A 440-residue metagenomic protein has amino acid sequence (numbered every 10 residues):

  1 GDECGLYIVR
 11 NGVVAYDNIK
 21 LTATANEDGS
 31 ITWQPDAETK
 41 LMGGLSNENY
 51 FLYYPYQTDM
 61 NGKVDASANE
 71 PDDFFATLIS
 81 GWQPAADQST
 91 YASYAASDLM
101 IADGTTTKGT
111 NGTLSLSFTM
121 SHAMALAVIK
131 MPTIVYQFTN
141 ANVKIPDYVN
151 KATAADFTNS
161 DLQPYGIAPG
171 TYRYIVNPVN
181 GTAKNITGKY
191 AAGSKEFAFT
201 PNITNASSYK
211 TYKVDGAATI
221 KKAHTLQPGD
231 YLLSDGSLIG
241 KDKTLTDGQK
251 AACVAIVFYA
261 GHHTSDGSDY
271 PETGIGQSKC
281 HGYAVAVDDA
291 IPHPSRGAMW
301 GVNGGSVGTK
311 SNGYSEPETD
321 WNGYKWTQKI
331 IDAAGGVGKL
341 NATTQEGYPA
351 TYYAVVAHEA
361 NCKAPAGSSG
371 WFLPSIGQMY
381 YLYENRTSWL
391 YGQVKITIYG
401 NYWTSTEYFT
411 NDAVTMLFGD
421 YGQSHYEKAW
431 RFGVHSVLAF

Functional and structural regions predicted by a protein language model:
G1-L126, K130-I134, P178, K210-V214: Short, low-hydrophobicity acidic/polar segments
Y7-V14, P146-A152, A191-G193: Change "in extracellular beta-sheet-rich domains … of secreted and cell-surface proteins" to "in beta-sheet-rich domains
V14-S30, K151-I167, F199-N202: Solvent-exposed serine/threonine-rich low-complexity stretches and specific carbohydrate-binding patches
F51-Y53, L126-K130, I175, A284-A286 (+2 more regions): Residues within well-ordered beta-strands of beta-sheet-rich folds
I101-Y174, T182: Short helix-loop boundary/capping segments
N159-Y209: Accessory, usually C-terminal, subdomains that scaffold auxiliary metal cofactors
K189, T204-A206, K210-G367, K428-A439: Short, compositionally biased
S369-G370, I376-F440: C-terminal, surface-exposed recognition/capping segments
